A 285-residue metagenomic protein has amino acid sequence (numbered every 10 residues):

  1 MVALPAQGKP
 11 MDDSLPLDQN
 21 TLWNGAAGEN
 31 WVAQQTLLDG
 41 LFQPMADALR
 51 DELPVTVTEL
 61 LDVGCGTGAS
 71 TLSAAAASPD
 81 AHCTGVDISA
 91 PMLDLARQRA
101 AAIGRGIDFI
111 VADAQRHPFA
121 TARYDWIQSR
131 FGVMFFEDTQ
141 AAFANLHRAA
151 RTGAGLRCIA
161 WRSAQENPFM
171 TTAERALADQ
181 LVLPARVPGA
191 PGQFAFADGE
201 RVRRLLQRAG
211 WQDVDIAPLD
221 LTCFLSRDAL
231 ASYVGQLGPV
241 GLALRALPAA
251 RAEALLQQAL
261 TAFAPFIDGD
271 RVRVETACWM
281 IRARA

Functional and structural regions predicted by a protein language model:
V2-P10: Short, Lys/Arg-enriched N-terminal segments with co-localized hydrophobic residues within the first ~10-30 amino acids
M11-V55, A69-S73, L95: Conserved class I S-adenosyl-L-methionine
Q34, D39-F42, T67-A69, G192-A285: Conserved Class I S-adenosyl-L-methionine
L53-P54, A77-S78, A150: A generic alpha-to-beta junction signature in SAM-dependent methyltransferases
E59-H117, A141: Class I SAM-dependent methyltransferase SAM/SAH-binding core
Q115-W126: A short acidic, Gly/Pro-enriched loop at the edge of an enzyme's catalytic core that lines a small-molecule cofactor
D125-Q140, R162: A short SAM/SAH-binding and catalytic strip from SAM-dependent methyltransferases
Q140-A141, H147, R151, G155-L225 (+1 more regions): Conserved catalytic/acceptor-binding region of the Class I
